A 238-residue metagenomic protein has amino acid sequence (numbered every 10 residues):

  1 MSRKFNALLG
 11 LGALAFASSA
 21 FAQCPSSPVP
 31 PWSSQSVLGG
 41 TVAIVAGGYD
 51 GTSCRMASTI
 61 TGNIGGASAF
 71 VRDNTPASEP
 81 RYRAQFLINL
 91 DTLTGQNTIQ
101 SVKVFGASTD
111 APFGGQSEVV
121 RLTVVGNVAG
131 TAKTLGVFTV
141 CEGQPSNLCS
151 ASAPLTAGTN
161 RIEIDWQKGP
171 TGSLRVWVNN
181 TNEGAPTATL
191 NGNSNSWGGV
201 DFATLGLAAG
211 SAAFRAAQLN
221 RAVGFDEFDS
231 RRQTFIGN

Functional and structural regions predicted by a protein language model:
A17-S19: N-terminal signal peptide c-region/cleavage motif recognized by signal peptidases
T41-F70, K133-G136: Short carbohydrate-recognition loop motifs
R55-Q85, P145-C149: Secreted extracellular polysaccharide-interacting domains
R81, L87-G95, D165-G169: Solvent-exposed strand-to-loop "edge" motifs in beta-rich extracellular domains
V102-T139: Glycan-recognition/cleft segments
G136-R161: Short, aromatic/His-centered strand-loop micro-motif at the edge of beta-sheets
A157-K168, L174-V176: Short tryptophan-centered beta-strand motifs in secreted/extracellular beta-sheet-rich domains of glycan-recognition
T187-D226: Flexible glycan-contacting loops in extracellular carbohydrate-active proteins
